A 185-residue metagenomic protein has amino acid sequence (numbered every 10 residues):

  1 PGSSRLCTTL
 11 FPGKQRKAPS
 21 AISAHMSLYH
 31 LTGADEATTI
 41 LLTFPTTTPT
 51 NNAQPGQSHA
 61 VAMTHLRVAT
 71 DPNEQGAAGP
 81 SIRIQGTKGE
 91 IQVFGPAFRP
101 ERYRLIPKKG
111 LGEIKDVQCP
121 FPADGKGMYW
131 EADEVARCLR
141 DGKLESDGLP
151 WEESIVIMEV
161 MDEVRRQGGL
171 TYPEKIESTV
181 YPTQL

Functional and structural regions predicted by a protein language model:
P1-H59, M63-G79: Rossmann-like dinucleotide-binding domain that binds NAD(P)(H)
T50-A53, E134-L185: C-terminal helix-rich "cap/oligomerization" subdomain common to oxidoreductases
S58-A62, E113-V117, D147: Short beta-strand segments
V68-P72, P100-R104, D124-K126: A short local loop/turn or secondary-structure capping micro-motif enriched for an aromatic residue
A77, G86, D133-R137: An anion-binding loop in the catalytic cleft
I82-I84, R99-G112: Short polybasic amphipathic segments
F121-D133, L149: Active-site loop of classical SDR/Rossmann-like NAD(P)-dependent oxidoreductases, centered on the catalytic Tyr-X3-Lys
